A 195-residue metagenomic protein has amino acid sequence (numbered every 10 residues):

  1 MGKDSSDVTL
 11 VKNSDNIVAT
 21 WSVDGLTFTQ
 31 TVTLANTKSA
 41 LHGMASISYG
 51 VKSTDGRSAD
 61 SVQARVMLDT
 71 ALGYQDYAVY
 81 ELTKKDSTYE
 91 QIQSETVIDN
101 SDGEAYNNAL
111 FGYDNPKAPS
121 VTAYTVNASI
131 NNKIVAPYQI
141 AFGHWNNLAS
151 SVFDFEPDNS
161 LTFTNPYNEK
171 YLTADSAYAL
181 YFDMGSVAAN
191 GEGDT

Functional and structural regions predicted by a protein language model:
M1-T9: Acidic-aromatic substrate-binding/catalytic surfaces of carbohydrate-active enzymes
V8-I17: A eukaryote-biased signal for short, well-structured alpha-helical docking elements
N16, S22-D24, A40-S46, S58 (+2 more regions): Beta-strand-rich recognition/accessory modules
L26-T31: Amphipathic hydrophobic-ligand
V32-L34, V51: Hydrophobic beta-strand positions in extracellular immunoglobulin-like domains
A40-N108: Acidic (Asp/Glu-rich), glycine- and aromatic
D86-P137: Active-site/ligand-binding surface loops and adjacent short beta/alpha elements that line catalytic pockets across
